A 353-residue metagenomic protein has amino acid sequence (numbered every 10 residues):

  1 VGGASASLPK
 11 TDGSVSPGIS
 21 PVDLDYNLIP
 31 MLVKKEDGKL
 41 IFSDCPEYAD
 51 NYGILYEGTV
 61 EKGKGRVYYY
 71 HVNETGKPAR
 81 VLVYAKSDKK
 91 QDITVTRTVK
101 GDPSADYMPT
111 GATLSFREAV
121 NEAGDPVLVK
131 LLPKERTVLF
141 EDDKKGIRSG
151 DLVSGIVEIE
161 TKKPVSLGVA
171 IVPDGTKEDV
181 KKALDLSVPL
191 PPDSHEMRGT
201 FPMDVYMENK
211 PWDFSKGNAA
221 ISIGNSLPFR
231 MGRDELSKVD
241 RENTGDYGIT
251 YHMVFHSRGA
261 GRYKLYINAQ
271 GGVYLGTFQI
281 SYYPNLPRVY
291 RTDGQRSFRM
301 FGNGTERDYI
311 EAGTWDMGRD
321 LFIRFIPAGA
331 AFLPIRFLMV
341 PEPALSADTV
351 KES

Functional and structural regions predicted by a protein language model:
G2-S5, T75-L82, D151-G155, Y247-M253 (+1 more regions): Short, solvent-exposed loop/turn segments enriched in Ser/Thr/Gly
D12-G18, S257-S353: C-terminal functional regions that serve as terminal interaction/effector modules
S14-T59, P191-F229: A eukaryote-biased signal for short, well-structured alpha-helical docking elements
G18, G146-A183, A331-L345: Terminal connector regions
P21, Y26, G111-R148, P284-D316: Intrinsically disordered, low-complexity Pro/Gly/Ser/Thr-rich segments with frequent PxxP/GP/PP motifs and embedded
H71-K77, Y84-V99, P103, I159-T161 (+2 more regions): Asparagine-centered strand-capping/turn motif at beta-strand->loop junctions
R80-L82, Q91-V99, L167-A170, R262-A269 (+1 more regions): Short, hydrophobic/aromatic beta-strand segments
K90-F116, K264-L275: Short acidic, flexible loop segments centered on an aromatic residue
